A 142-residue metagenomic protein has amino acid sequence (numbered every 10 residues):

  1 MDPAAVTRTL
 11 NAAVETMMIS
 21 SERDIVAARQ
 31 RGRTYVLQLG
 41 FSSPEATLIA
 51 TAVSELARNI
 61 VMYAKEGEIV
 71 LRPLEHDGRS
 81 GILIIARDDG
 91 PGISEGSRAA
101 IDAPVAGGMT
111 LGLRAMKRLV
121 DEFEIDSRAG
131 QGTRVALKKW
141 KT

Functional and structural regions predicted by a protein language model:
M1-T51: Bergerat-fold GHKL ATPase/HATPase_c domain
S43-E68: Conserved ATP-binding N-box helix of the HATPase_c
I60-I85: ATP-lid-like helix-loop hinge signature
E66, D121-A129: Glycine-rich ATP-binding loops of the HATPase_c
V70-R72, R87, D126, K138: Solvent-exposed beta-strand sheet faces enriched in polar/charged residues
H76-M109: Glycine-rich/acidic phosphate-handling loop/turn and adjacent ATP-lid/helix of nucleotide-binding kinase/ATPase domains
G92, A129-A136, T142: Glycine-rich nucleotide-binding loop
V105-D121: Glycine-rich phosphate-binding loop
